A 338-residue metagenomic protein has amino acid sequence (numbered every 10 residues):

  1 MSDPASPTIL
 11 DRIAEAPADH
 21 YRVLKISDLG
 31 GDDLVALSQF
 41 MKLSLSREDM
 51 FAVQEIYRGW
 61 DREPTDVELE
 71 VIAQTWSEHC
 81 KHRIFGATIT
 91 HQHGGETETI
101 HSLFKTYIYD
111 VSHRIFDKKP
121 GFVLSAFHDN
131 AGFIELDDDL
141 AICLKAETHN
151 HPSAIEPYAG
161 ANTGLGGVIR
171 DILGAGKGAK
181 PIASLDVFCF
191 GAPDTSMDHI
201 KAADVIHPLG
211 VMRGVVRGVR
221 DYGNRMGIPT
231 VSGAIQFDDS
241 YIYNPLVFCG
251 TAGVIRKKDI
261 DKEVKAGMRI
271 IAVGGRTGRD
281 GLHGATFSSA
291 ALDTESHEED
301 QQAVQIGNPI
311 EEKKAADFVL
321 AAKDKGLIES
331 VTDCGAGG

Functional and structural regions predicted by a protein language model:
M1-E312, F318-L327, G335-G338: Core nucleic-acid recognition elements
